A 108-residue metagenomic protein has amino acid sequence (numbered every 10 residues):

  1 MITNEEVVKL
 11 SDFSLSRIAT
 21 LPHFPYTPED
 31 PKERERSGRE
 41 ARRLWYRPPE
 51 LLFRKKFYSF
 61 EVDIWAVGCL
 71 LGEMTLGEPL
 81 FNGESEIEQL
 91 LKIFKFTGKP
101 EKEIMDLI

Functional and structural regions predicted by a protein language model:
M1-I108: Eukaryotic serine/threonine protein kinase catalytic domain
